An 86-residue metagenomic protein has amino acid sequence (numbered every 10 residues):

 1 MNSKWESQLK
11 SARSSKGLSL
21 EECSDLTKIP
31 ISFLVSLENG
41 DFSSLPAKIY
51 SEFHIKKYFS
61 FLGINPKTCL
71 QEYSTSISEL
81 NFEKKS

Functional and structural regions predicted by a protein language model:
M1-S15, S19-D25, S32, E52 (+1 more regions): Low-complexity alpha-helical segments at protein termini and membrane interfaces
I31-K48: Recognition helix of helix-turn-helix/homeodomain-like DNA-binding domains that insert into the DNA major groove
